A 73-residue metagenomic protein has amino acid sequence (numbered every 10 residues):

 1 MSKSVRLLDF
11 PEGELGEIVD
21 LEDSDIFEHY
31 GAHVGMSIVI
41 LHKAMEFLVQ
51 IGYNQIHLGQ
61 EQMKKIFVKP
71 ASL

Functional and structural regions predicted by a protein language model:
M1-L73: Compact, glycine-rich, soluble single-domain proteins
